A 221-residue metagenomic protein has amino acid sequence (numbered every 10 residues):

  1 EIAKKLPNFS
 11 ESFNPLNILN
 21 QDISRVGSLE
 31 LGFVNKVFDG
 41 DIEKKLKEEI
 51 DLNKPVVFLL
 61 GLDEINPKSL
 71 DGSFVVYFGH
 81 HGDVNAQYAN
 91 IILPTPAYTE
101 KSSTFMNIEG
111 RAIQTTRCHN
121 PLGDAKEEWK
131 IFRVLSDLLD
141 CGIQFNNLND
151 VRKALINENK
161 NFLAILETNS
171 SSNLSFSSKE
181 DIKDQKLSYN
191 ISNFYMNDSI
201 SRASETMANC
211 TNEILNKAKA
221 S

Functional and structural regions predicted by a protein language model:
E1-L166, K219-S221: Non-catalytic alpha/beta scaffold blocks inside enzyme catalytic domains
R152-S221: Long, low-complexity segments enriched in small/aliphatic residues
